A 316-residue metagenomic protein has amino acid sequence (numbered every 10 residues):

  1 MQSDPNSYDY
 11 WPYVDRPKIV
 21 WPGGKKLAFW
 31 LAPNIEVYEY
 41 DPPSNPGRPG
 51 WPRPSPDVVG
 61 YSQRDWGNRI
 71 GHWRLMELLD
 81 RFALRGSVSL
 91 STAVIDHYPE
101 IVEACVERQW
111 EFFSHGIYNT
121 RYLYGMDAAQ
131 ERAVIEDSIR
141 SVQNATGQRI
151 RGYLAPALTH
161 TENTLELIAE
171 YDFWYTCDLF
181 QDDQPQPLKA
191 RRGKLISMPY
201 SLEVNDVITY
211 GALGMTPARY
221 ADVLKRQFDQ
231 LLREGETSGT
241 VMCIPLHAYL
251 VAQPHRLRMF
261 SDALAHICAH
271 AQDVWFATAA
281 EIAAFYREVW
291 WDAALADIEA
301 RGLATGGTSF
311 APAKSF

Functional and structural regions predicted by a protein language model:
Q2-S197, A221-I244, L250-F316: Catalytic alpha-helical scaffold of carbohydrate-active enzymes acting on polysaccharides/glycoconjugates
P185, S197-R219, G239: Positively charged, amphipathic and often flexible ligand-engagement surfaces
